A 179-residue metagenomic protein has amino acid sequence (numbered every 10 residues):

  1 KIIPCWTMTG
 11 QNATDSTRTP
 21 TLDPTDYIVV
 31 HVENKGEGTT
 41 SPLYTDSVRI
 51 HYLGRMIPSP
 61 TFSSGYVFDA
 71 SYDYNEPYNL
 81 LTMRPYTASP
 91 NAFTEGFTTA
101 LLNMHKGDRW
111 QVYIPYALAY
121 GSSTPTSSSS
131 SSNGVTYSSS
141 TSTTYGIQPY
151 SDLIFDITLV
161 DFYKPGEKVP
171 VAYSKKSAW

Functional and structural regions predicted by a protein language model:
K1-W179: Cross-family detector of peptidyl-prolyl cis-trans isomerase
